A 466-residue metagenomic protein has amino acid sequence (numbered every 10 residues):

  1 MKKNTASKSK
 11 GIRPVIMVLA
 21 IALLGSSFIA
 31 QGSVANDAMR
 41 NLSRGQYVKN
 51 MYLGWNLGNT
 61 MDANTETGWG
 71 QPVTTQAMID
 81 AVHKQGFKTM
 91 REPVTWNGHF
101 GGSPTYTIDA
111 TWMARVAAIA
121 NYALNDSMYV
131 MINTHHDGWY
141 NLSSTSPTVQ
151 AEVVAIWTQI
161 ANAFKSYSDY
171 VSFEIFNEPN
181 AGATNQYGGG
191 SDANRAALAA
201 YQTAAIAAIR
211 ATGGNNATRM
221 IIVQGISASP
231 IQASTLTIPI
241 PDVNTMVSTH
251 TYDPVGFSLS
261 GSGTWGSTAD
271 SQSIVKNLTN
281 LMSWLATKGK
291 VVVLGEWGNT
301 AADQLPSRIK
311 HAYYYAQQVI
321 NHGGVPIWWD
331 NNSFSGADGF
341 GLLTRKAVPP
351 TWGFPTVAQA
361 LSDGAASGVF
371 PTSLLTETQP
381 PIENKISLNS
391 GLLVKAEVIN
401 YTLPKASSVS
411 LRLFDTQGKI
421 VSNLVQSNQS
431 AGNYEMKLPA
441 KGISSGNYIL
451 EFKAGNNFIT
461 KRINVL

Functional and structural regions predicted by a protein language model:
M17-S27: Bacterial N-terminal signal peptides
A30-R91: N-terminal carbohydrate-binding accessory modules
L57-T74, G98-I108, G256-I274: Acidic/histidine-rich helix-loop elements that form or flank divalent-metal/phosphate-binding sites at the catalytic
T67-H83, V153, I274-L281, A312: Short, acidic/polar
P72-T74, M78-K88, T107-H135, L142-I175 (+1 more regions): An active-site-proximal structural segment forming one wall of the substrate-binding cleft that immediately precedes
A151-G263, N277-T300, N321-G324: Active-site region of glycoside hydrolase catalytic domains
V275-P355: Substrate-binding cleft of secreted/luminal carbohydrate-active enzymes
E377-L466: C-terminal outer-membrane/trafficking sorting elements
